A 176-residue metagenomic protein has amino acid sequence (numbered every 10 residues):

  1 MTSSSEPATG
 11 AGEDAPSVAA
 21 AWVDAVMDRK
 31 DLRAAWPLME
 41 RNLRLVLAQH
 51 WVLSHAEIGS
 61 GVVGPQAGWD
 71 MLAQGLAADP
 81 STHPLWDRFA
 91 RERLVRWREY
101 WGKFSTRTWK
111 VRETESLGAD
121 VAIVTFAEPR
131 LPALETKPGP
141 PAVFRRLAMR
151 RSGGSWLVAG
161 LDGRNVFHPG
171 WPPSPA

Functional and structural regions predicted by a protein language model:
M1-Q49, L53, E57-G61: Short, low-complexity N-terminal intrinsically disordered segments enriched in polar/charged residues
E6, H55-P138: Surface-exposed, charged secondary-structure patches
A11, D31, R44, V63-G64 (+3 more regions): Generic signature of intrinsically disordered, low-complexity, basic-rich segments and short cationic peptides
A11-E13, L76, D87, R146: Alpha-helical interaction segments
R29, R33, R41-R44, R88-R98 (+6 more regions): Arginine residue identity/basic-tract feature
E115-A176: Low-complexity, intrinsically disordered terminal/linker segments enriched in charged and Gly/Pro repeats
